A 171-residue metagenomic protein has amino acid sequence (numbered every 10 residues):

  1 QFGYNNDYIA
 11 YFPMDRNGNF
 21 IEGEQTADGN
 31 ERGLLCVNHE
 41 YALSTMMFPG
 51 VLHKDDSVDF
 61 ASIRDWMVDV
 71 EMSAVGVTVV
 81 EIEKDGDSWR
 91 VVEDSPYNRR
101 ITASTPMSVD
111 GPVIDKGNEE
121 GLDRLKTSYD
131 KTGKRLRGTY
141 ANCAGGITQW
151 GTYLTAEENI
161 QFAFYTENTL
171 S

Functional and structural regions predicted by a protein language model:
Q1-S171: Conserved small-residue
